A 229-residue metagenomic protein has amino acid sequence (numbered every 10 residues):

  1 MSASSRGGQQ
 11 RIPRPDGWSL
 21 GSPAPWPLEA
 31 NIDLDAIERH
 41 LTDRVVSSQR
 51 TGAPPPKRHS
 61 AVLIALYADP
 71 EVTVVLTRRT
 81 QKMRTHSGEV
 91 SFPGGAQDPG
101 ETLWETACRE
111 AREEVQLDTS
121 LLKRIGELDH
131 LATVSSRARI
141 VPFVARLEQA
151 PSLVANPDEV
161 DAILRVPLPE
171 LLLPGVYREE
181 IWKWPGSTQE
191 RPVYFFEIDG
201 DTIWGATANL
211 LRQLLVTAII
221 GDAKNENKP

Functional and structural regions predicted by a protein language model:
M1-S91, G95-P151, P169, P185-P229: N-terminal leader/linker segments that precede catalytic domains of diphosphate-processing enzymes
A155-P192, F196-E197: NUDIX/MutT-family hydrolases
